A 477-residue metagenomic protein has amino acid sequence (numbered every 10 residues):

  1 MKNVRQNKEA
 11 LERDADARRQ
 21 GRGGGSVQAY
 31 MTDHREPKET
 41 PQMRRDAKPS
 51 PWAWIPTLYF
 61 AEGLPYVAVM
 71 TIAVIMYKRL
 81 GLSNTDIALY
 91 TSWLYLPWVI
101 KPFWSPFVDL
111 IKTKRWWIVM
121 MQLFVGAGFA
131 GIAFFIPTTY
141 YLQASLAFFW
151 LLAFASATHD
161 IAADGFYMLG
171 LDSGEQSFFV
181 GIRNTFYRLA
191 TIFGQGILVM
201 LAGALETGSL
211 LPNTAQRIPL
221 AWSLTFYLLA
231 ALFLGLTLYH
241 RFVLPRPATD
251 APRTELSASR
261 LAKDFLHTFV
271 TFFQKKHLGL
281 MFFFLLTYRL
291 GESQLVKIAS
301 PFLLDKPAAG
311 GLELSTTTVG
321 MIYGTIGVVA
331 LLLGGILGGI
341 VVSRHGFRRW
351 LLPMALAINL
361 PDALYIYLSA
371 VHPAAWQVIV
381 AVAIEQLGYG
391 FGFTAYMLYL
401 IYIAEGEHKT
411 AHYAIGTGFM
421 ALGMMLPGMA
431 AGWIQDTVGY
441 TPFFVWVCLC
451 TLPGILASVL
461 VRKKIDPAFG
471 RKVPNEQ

Functional and structural regions predicted by a protein language model:
K2-A10, A17-P49, L82, F134-I136 (+5 more regions): Intracellular loop-helix junctions on the cytosolic face of multi-pass helical membrane proteins
T40-W98, G279-F284, Y288-K306: Helix-loop boundary and gating motifs at the non-cytosolic
L96-K101, V319-S343, M354, I358-P361 (+1 more regions): Transmembrane alpha-helices of Major Facilitator/SLC transporters
I100-T113, L333-R348, Q435-D436: Helix-to-loop junctions at the C-terminal end of transmembrane segments in multipass secondary transporters
L110-F124, S343-A357: Cytoplasmic membrane-interface "Motif A"-like loop-to-helix N-cap segments of 12-TM Major Facilitator Superfamily
V119, L123-Y140, L356-P373: C-terminal ends and interior cores of transmembrane alpha-helices in multi-pass membrane transporters/permeases
T158-L171, F391-E405: Intracellular juxtamembrane helix-capping segments at the cytosolic ends of symmetry-related transmembrane helices
R349-Y396: C-terminal transmembrane helical hairpin of 12-TM major facilitator-type secondary transporters
